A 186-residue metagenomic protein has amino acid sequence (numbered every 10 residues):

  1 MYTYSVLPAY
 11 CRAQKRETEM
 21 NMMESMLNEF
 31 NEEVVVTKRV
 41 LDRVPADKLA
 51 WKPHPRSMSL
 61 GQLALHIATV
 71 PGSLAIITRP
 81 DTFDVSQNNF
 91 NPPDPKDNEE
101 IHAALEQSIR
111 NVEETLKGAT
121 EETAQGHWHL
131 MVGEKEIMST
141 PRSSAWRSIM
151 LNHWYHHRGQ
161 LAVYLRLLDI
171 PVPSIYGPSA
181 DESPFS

Functional and structural regions predicted by a protein language model:
Y2-E19: Short, Lys/Arg-enriched N-terminal segments with co-localized hydrophobic residues within the first ~10-30 amino acids
E19-E29: Extreme N-terminal tail/first-helix region
M22, R56, D97-I101, S143: Residue-level recognition of alpha-helical structural elements
L27-K38, D42, K48-N91, M131-S186: Short, contiguous alpha-helical
D81-T120: Helix-adjacent hinge/juxtasegments
E114-E122, V163, I170: Alpha-helix capping at helix-to-loop junctions
G118-K135: Acidic catalytic patch
